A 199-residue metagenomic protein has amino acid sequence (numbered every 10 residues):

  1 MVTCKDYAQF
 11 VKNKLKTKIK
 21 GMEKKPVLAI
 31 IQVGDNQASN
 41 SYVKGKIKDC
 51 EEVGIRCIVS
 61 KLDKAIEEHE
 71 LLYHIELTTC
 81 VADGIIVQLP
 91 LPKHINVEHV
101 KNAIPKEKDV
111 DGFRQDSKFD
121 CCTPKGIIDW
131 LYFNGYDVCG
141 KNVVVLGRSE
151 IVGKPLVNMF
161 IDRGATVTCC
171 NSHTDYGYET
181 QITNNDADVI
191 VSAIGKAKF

Functional and structural regions predicted by a protein language model:
M1-K24: Positively charged, low-complexity intrinsically disordered leader regions
N40-V53, V152-M159: Short, solvent-exposed amphipathic alpha-helices that sit in or adjacent to ligand/effector-binding or catalytic
C50-K64, V167-C170: Short beta-strand elements in bilobed, periplasmic/extracellular small-molecule ligand-binding domains
E70-V81: Short, well-structured alpha-helical segments in soluble
T79, V138, I182-N185: A short, aliphatic-rich alpha-helical micro-motif
G84-V138, T180, A197-F199: Anion-binding alpha/beta catalytic cores of soluble intermediary-metabolism enzymes, centered on
W130-N171: Conserved anion/nucleotide-ligand pocket segment
C169-F199: Rossmann-like adenosine-cofactor binding region
